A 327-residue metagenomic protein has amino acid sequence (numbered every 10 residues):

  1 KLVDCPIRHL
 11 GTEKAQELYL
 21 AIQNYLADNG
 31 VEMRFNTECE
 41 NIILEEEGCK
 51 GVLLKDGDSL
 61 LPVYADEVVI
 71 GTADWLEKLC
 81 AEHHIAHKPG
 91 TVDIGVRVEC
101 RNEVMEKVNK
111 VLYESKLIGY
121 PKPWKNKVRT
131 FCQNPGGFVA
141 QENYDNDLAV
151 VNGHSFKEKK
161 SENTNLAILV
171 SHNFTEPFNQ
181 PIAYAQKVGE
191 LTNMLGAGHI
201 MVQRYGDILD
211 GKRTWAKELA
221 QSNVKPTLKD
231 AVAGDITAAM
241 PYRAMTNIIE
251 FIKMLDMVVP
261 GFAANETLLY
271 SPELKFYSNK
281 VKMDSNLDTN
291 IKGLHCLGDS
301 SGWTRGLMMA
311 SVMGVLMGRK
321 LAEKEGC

Functional and structural regions predicted by a protein language model:
K1-C327: Residues forming the flavin
